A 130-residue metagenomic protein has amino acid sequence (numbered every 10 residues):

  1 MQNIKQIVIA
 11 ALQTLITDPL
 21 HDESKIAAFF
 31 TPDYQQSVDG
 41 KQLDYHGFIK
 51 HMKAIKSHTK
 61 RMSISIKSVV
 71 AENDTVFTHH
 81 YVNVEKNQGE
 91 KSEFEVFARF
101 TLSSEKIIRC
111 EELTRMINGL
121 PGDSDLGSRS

Functional and structural regions predicted by a protein language model:
Q2-F29: Short acidic-aromatic low-complexity motifs
A11, S37, V76-E85: Short, well-ordered beta-strand segments in beta-rich or mixed alpha/beta enzyme and ligand-binding folds
E23-N73: A solvent-exposed, acidic/Ser-Thr-rich amphipathic alpha-helical stretch
I26, A71-T75, F100-I108: Short, solvent-exposed coil/turn segments at beta-strand boundaries
F48, F97, L113-R115: Residue-level structural signal for beta-strand termini and adjacent loop
M52, I64-V70, Y81-N83, E95-T101: Hydrophobic/aromatic beta-strand elements that line small-molecule binding cavities or substrate pockets in beta-rich
S57-H58, V84-E93: Short, cysteine-centered beta-strand-loop-beta hairpins and adjacent loop/turn segments enriched in charged/polar
E111-S130: Low-complexity, intrinsically disordered terminal/linker segments enriched in charged and Gly/Pro repeats
